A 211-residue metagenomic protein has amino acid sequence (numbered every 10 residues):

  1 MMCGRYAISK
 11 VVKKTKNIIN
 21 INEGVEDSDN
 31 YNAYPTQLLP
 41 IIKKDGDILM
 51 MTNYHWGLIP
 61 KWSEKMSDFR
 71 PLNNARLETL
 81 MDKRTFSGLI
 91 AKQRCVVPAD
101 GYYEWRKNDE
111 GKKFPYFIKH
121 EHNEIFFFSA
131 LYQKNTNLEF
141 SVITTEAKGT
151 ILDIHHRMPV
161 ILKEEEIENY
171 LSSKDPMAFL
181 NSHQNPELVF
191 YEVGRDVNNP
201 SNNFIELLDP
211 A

Functional and structural regions predicted by a protein language model:
M1-A211: Short linear sequence motif anchored by a di-proline
